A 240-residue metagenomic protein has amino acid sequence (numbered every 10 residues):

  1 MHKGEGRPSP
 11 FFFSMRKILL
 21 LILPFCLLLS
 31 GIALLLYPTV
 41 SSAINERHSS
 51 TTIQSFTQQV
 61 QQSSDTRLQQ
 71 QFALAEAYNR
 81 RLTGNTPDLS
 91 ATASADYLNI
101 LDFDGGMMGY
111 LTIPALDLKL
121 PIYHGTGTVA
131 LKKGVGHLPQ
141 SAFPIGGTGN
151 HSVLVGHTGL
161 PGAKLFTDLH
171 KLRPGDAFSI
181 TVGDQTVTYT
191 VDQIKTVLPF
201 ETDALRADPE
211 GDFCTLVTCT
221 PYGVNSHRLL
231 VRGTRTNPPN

Functional and structural regions predicted by a protein language model:
M1, M15, M107-M108: Detector for methionine-enriched segments
M1-F12: Positively charged N-terminal leader segments that act as targeting/secretion signals
M1-K3, I22, Y97: Short intrinsically disordered, low-complexity coil segments enriched in acidic
E5-R7, L21, L35, G84: Compositionally biased, intrinsically disordered/low-complexity regions enriched for serine, proline and threonine
F12-L28: N-terminal Sec-pathway targeting helices
L27-N240: Solvent-exposed, non-transmembrane regions of membrane-associated and secreted proteins
